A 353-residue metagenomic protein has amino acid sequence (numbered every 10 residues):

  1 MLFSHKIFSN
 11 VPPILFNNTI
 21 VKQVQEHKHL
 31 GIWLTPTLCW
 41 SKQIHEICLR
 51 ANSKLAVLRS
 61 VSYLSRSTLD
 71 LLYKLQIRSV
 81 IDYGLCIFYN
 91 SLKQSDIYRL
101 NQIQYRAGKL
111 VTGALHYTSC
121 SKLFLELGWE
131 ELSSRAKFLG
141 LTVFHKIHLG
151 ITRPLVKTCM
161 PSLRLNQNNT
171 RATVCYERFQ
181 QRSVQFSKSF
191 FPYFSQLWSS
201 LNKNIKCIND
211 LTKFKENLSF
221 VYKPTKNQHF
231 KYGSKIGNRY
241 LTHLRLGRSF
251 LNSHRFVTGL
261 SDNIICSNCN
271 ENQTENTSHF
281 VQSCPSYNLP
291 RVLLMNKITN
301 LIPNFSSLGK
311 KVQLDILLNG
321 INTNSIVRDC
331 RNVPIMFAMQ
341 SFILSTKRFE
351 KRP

Functional and structural regions predicted by a protein language model:
M1, D96-N166, H279: Short, charged alpha-helical motifs in flexible N/C-terminal segments and linkers
M1-E26: Short, conserved micro-motifs composed of acidic
T19-F88: Basic, alpha-helical interaction scaffolds
V21-V24, Y63-L75, L127-A136, Q181-Q185 (+3 more regions): Structural motif
H29-T37, A51, I77, I81-Y89 (+7 more regions): Short, conserved catalytic/metal-binding micro-motifs enriched in Asp/Glu and His
T37-I47, V61-L72, Y89-L100, L127-S133 (+3 more regions): Conserved, non-catalytic sequence blocks in retroelement Pol enzymes and Pol-derived host proteins
E131-F138, T142-T152, L165-F194, W198-K203 (+1 more regions): Extended C-terminal regions of large enzymes
E216, K223-P353: Family-specific functional microsites
